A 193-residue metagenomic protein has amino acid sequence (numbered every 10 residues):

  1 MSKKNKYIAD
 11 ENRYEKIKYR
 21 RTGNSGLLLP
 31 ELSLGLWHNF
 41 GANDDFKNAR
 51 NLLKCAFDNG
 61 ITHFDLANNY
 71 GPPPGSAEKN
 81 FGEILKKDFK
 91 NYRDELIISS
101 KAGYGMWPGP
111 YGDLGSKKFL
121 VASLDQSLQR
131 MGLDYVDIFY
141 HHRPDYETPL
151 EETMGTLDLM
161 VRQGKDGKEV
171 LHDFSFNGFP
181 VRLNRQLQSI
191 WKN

Functional and structural regions predicted by a protein language model:
M1-L96, D134, R162: N-terminal binding-site loop/beta-alpha segment at the start of enzyme catalytic domains that lines or forms
P30-L34, F64-L66, L96-S100, F139-H141 (+2 more regions): Hydrophobic faces of well-ordered beta-strands that scaffold small-molecule active sites in alpha/beta enzyme cores
N69, K101-G103, P144: Beta-hairpin (beta-strand-turn-beta-strand) motif
A77-F81, D94, I98, S116 (+2 more regions): Generic hydrophobic, aliphatic-rich segments that mediate packing or membrane embedding
D88-G115: Structural motif corresponding to the early beta-alpha repeats
G105-N193: Glycine/proline-rich, positively charged, aromatic-decorated active-site loop/lid region on the catalytic face
